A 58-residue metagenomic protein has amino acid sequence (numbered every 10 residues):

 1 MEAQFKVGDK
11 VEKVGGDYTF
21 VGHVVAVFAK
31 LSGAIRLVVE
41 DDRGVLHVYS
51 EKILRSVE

Functional and structural regions predicted by a protein language model:
E2, V7-E58: Basic/aromatic-rich interaction segments and small domains that mediate binding to polyanionic partners
